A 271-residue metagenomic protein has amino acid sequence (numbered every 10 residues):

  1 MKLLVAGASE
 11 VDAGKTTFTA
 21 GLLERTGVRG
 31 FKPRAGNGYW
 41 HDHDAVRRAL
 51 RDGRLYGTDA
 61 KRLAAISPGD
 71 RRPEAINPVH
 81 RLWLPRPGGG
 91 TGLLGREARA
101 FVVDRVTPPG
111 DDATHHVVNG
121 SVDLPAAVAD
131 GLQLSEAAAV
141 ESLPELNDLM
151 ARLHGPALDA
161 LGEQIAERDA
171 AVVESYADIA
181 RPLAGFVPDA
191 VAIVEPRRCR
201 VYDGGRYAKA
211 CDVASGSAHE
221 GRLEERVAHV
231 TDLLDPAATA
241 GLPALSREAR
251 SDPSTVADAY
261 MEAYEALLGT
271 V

Functional and structural regions predicted by a protein language model:
K2-A6, E10-V271: Flexible phosphate-sensing "switch/lid" loops adjacent to ATP/NTP-binding sites across phosphate-transfer
